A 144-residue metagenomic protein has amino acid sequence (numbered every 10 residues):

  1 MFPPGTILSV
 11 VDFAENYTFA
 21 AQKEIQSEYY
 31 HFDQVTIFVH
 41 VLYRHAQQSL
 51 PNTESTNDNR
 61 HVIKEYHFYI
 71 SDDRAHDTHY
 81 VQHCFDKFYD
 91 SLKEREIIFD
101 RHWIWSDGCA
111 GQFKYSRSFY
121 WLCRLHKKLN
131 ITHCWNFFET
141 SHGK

Functional and structural regions predicted by a protein language model:
M1-G143: Extended mixed-charge, aromatic/glycine-enriched low-complexity segments
